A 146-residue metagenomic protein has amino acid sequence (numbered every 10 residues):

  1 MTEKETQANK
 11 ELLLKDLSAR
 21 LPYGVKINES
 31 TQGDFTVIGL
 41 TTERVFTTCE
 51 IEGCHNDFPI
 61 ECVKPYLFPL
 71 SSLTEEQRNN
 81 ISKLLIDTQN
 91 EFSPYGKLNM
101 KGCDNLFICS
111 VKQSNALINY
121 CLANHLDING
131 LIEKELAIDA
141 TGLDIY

Functional and structural regions predicted by a protein language model:
M1-Y146: Structural boundary micro-motifs
